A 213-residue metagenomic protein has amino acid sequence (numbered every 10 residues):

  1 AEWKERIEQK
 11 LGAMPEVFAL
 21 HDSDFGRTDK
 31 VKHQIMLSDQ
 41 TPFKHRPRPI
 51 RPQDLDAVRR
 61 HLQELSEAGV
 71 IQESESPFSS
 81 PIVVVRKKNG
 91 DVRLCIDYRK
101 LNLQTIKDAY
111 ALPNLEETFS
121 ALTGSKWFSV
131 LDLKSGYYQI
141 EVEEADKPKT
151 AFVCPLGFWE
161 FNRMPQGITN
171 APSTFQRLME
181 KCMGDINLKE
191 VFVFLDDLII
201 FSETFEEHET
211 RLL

Functional and structural regions predicted by a protein language model:
A1-L213: Retroelement reverse transcriptase polymerase core
